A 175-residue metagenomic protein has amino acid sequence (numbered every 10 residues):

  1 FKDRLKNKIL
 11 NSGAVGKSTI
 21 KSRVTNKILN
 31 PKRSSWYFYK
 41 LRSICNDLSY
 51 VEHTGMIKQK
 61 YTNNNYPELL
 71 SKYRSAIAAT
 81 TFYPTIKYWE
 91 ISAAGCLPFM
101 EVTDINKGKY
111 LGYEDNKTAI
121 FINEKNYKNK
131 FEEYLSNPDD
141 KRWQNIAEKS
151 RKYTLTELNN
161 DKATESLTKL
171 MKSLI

Functional and structural regions predicted by a protein language model:
F1-E90, F99-L111, D161: Nucleotide-sugar donor-binding catalytic core of glycosyltransferases
Y39-N46, P67, E132-L135, R151 (+2 more regions): Non-transmembrane alpha-helical segments in soluble domains of secreted/periplasmic/extracellular proteins
I86, I122-K125, L158: Residue-level signal for the nucleotide or nucleotide-sugar donor/cofactor binding architecture
D115-I122: A short acidic/histidine/glycine-rich donor-binding loop in glycosyltransferase catalytic cores
N123-R142: C-terminal "capping" alpha-helix adjacent to the active site of nucleotide-linked donor transferases in cell-envelope
P138-K172: A charged, aromatic-enriched C-terminal amphipathic alpha-helix characteristic of glycosyltransferases across folds
